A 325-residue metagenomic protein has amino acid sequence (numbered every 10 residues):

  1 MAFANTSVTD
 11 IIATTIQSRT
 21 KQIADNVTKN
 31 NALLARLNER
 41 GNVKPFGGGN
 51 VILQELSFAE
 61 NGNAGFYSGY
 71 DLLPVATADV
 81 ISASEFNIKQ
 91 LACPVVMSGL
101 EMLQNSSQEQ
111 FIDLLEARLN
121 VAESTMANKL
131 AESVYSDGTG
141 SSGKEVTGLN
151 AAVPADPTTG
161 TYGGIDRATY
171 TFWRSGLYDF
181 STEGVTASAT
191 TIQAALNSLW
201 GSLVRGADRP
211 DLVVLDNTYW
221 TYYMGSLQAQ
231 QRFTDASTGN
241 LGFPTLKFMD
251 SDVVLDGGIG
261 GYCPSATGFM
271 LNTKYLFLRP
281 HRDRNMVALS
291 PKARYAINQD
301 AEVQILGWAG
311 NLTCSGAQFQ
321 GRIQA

Functional and structural regions predicted by a protein language model:
M1-A325: Flexible, glycine/threonine- and acidic-rich loop/arm segments that mediate assembly and lattice contacts in viral
